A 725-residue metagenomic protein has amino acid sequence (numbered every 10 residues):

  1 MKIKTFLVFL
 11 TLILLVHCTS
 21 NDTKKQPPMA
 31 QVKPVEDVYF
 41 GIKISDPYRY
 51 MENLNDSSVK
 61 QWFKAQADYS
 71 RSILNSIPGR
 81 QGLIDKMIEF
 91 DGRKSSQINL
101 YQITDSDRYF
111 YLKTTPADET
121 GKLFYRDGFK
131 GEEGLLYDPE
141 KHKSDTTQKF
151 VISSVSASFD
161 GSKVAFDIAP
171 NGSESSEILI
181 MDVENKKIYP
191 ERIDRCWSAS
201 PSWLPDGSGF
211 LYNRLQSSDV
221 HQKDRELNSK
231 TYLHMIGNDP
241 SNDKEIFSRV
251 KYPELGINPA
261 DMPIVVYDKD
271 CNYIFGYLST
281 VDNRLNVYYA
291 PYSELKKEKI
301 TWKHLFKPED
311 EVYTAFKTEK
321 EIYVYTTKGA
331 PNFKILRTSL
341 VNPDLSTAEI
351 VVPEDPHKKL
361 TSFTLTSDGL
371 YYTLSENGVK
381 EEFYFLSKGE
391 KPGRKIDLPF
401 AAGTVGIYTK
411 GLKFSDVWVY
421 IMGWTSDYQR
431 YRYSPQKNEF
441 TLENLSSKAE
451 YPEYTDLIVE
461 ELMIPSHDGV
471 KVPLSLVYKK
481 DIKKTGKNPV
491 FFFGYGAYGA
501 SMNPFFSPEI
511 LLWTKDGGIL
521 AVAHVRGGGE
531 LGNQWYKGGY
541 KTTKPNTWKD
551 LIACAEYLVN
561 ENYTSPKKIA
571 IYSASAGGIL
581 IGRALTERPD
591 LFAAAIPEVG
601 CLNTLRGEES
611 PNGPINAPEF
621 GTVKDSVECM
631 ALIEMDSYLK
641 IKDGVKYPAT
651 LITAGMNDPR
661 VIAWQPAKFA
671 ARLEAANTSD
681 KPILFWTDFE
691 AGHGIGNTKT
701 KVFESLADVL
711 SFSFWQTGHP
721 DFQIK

Functional and structural regions predicted by a protein language model:
M1-L7: Bacterial N-terminal signal peptides that target proteins for export
V8-F9, I13, H17-G406, K410-D416 (+6 more regions): Beta-propeller folds
T114, T327, M422, F493-A497 (+2 more regions): Glycine-rich His-Gly loop
F129-E132, N171-S173, E184-K187, L204-G207 (+11 more regions): Secondary-structure transition/capping motifs at alpha-helix termini and the adjoining loop/turn into the next element
K141-V155, I168-S173, K187-E191, P435-E439 (+5 more regions): Cap/lid segment of the alpha/beta-hydrolase catalytic domain
D145-T147, K244-S248, L255-G256, T455-D456 (+2 more regions): Surface-exposed acidic, glycine/proline-enriched linker/cap segments that occur as 15-30-residue helix-coil
V341-D344, S367, S387-I396, L412-S415 (+8 more regions): Extracellular/periplasmic ectodomains of large secreted or surface enzymes and adhesion receptors
V522-K725: Active-site-proximal cap/loop segments of hydrolase catalytic domains
